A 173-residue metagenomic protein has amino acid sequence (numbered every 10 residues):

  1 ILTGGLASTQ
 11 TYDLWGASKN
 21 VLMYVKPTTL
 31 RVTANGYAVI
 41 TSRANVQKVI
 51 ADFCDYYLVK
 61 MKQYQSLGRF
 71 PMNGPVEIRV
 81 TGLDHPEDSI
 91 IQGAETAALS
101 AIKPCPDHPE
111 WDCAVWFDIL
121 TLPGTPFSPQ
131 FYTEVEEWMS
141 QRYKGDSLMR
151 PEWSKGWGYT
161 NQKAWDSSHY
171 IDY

Functional and structural regions predicted by a protein language model:
T3-Y173: Conserved glycine-rich FAD pyrophosphate-binding loop
